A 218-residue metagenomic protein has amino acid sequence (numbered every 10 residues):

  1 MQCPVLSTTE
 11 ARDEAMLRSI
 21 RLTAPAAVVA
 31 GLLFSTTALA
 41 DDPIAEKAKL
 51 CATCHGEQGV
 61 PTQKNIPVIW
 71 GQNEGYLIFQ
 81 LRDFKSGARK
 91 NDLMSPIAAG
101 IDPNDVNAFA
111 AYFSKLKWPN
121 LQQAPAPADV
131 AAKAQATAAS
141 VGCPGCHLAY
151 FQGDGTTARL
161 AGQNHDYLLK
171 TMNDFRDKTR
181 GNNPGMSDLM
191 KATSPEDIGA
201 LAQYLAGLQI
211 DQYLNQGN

Functional and structural regions predicted by a protein language model:
Q2-A15: Short, Lys/Arg-enriched N-terminal segments with co-localized hydrophobic residues within the first ~10-30 amino acids
E14-A26: Bacterial N-terminal signal peptides that target proteins for export
S35-T37: N-terminal signal peptide c-region/cleavage motif recognized by signal peptidases
A40-Q58, A126-A149, N164, N218: Sequence/structural segment immediately N-terminal to covalent heme-attachment motifs in c-type and related
I44, G59-R89, S95-G100, A139 (+3 more regions): Gly/Gly-Pro-rich "capping" loops immediately C-terminal to redox-active cysteine motifs in periplasmic/lumenal
L50, Y76, L93-P96, A108 (+4 more regions): Extracytoplasmic/secreted proteins, especially bacterial periplasmic and envelope-associated proteins
V60-P61, K115-D129, A149-R159, R176-N183 (+2 more regions): Inter-heme linker and motif-flanking segments adjacent to c-type heme-binding CXXCH motifs in c-type cytochromes
A99-Q122, D166, K191-N218: C-terminal capping alpha-helices of c-type cytochrome domains
